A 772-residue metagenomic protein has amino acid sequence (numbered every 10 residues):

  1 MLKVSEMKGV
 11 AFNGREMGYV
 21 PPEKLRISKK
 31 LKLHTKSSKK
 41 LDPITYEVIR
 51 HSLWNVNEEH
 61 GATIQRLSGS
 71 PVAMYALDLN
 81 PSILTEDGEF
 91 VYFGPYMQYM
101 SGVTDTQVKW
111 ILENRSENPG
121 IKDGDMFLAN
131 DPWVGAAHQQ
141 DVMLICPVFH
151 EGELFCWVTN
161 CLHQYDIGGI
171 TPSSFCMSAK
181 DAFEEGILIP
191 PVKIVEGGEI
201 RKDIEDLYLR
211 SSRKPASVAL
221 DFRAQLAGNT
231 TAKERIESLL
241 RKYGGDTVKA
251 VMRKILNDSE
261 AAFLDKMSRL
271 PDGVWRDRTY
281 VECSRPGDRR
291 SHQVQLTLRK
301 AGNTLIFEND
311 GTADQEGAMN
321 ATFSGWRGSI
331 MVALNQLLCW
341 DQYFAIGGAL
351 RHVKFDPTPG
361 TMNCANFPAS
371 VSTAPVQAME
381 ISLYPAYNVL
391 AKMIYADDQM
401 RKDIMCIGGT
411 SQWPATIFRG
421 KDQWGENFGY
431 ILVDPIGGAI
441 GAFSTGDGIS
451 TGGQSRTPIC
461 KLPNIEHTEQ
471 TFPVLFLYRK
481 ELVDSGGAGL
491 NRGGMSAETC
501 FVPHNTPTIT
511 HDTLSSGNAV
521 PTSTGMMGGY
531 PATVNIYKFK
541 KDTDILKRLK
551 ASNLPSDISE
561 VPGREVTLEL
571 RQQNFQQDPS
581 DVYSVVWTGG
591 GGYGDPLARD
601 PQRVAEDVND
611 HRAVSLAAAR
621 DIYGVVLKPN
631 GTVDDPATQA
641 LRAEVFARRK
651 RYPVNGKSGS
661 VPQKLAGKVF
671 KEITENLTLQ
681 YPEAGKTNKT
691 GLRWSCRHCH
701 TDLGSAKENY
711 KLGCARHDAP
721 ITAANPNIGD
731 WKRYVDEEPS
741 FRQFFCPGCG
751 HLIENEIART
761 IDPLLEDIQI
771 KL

Functional and structural regions predicted by a protein language model:
L2-D123, D131-H150, L154-G659: Glycine/proline-enriched, intrinsically flexible loops and inter-domain linkers
M126: Glycine-rich phosphate-binding loop of nucleotide-binding enzymes
K664-G691, T722-R733: Short Cys/His-rich Zn2+-coordinating modules
K668-L679, T760-L772: Short, intrinsically disordered terminal segments enriched in charged and Pro/Gly residues
N688-A724, I757-I768: Extended intrinsically disordered, low-complexity coil regions enriched in Ser, Thr, Gly, Ala and often Pro
T690-G691, E738-F741: Flanking scaffold residues of small Cys/His-coordinated metal-binding clusters
W694-C696, D718, R742-H751: Cysteine-rich micro-motifs
N727-E737, F744, E756: Short linear recognition/processing motifs and adjacent strand/loop elements at protein termini and domain edges
